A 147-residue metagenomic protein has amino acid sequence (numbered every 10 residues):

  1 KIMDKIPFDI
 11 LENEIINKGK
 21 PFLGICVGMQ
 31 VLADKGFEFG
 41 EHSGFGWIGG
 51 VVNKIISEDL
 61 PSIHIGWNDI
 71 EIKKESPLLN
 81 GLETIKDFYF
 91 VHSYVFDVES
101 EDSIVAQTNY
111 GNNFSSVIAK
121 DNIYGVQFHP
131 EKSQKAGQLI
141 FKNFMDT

Functional and structural regions predicted by a protein language model:
K1-I65: Cysteine-nucleophile active-site neighborhood
D4, E12-N17, V51-T147: Amide-donor transfer/coupling interface in amidating biosynthetic enzymes
